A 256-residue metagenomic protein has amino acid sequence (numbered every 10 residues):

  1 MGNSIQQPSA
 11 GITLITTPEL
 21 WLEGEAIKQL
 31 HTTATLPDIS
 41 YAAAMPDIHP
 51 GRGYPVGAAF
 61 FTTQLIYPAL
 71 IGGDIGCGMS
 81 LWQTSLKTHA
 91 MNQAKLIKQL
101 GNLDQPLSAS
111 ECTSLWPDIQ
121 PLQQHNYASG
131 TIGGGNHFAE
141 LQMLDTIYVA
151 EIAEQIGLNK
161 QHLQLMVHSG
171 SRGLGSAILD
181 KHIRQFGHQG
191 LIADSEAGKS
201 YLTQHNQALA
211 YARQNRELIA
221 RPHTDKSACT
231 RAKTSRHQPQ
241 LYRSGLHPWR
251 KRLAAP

Functional and structural regions predicted by a protein language model:
G2-Q29, P37-A43, P50-V56, Q64-P68 (+4 more regions): Domain-length cofactor-binding catalytic modules of enzymes
A34: Glycine-rich loop/turn
I71: Active/ligand-binding-proximal structured segments within catalytic/core domains that scaffold catalytic residues
W82: Iron-sulfur (Fe-S) cluster-binding segments and ferredoxin-like electron-carrier domains, especially [2Fe-2S]
D104, S110-P117: Long, basic N-terminal domains or extensions that often function in RNA/ssDNA interaction or organelle/cellular
